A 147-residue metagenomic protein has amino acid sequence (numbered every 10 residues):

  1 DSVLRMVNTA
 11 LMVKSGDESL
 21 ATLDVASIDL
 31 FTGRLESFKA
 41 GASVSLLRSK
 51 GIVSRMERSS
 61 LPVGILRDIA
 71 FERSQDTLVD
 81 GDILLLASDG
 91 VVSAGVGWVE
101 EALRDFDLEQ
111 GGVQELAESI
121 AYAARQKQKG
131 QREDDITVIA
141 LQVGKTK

Functional and structural regions predicted by a protein language model:
D1-G51, E57, F71, R125-G130 (+2 more regions): Catalytic core of PPM/PP2C metal-dependent serine/threonine phosphatase domains
L30, V44, P62, V92-S93: Short, catalytically relevant binding-site loops at active-site mouths
S37, D76-T77: Short, conserved, surface-exposed binding loops centered on an aromatic residue
V53-S60, R67, E72, L78-Q131 (+1 more regions): Active-site-proximal, acidic helix/loop segment immediately C-terminal to a metal-coordinating Asp/Glu
L85-A87, T137-L141: Conserved active-site loop/cleft motifs that coordinate metal ions or position small ligands
